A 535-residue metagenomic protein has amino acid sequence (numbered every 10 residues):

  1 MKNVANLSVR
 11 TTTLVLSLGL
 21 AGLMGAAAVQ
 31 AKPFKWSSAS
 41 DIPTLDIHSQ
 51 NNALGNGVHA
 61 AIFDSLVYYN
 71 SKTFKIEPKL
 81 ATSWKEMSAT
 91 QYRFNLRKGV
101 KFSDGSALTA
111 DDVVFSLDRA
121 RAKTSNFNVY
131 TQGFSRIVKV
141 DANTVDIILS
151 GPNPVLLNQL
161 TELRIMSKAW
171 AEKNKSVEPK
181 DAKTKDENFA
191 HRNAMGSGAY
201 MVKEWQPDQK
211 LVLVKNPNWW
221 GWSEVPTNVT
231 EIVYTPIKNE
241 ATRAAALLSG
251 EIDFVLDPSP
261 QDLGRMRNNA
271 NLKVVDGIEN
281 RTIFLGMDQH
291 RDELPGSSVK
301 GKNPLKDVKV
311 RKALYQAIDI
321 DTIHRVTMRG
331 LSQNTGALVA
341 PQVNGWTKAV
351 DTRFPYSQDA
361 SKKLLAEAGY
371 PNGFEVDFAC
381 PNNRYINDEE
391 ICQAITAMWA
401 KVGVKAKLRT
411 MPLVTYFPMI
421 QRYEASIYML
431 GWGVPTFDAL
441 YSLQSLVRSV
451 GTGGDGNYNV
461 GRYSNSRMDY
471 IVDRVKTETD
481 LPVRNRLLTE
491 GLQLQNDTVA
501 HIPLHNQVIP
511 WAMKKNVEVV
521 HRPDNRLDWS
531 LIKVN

Functional and structural regions predicted by a protein language model:
K2-L16: Bacterial N-terminal signal peptides that target proteins for export
T13-G25: Bacterial N-terminal signal peptides
A26-A31: Boundary at the C-terminal end of the N-terminal hydrophobic targeting segment
S37-S88, D118, M195-A199: N-terminal lobe/hinge region of extracytoplasmic solute-binding protein
Y68-K72, R97-N128, R136-V138, H191 (+4 more regions): Extracytoplasmic/periplasmic ligand-capture domains
K85, V129-P179, Q206: Surface-exposed binding/hinge segments that line and control ligand-binding clefts or catalytic entry sites
A171-N174, R329-V350, P510-K514: Mature extracytoplasmic/periplasmic domains
W511-N535: Long beta-strand-rich cores associated with HINT superfamily self-processing modules
